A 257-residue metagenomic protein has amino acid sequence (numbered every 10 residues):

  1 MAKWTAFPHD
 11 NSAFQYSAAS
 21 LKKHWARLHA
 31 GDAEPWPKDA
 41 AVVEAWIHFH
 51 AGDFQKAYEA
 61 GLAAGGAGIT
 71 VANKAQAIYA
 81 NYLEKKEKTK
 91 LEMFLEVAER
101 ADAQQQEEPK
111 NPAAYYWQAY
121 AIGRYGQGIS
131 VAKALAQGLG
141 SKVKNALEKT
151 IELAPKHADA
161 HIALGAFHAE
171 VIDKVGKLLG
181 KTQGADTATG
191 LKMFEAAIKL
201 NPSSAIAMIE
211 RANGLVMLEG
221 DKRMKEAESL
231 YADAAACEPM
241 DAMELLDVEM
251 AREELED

Functional and structural regions predicted by a protein language model:
M1-A154, L191-M193, L200, D221-D257: N-terminal alpha-helical interaction modules that lie
K90, V131, L135-A136, A160 (+6 more regions): Flexible domain-boundary/linker segments
Y115-Q118, A146, H161-L164, M193 (+1 more regions): TPR/Sel1-like alpha-solenoid repeat signature
L153-P202: Alpha-helical adaptor scaffolds
S204-E210, R223-E226: Short conserved catalytic/interaction loops centered on acidic-Pro-aromatic/His motifs
L215-V216, A232: A structured, mid-to-C-terminal "fold-capping" secondary-structure block
